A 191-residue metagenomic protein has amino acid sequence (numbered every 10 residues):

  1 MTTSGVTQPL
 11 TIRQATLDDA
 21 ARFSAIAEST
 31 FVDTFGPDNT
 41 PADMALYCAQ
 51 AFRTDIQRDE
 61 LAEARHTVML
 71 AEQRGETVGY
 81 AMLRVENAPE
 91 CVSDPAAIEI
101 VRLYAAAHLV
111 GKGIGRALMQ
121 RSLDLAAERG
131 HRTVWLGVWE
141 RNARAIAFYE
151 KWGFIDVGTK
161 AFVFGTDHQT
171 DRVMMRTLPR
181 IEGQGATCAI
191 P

Functional and structural regions predicted by a protein language model:
M1-V6: Short acidic N-proximal helix/loop "leader" segments that mark the beginning of a domain or an inter-domain linker
P9-T11: Extreme N-terminal starter segment of soluble prokaryotic enzymes
Q14-A20, S24-P37, A42-H108, R116-R121 (+5 more regions): Acetyl-CoA-dependent GNAT
D94-I98, R132-I146, E150-P191: C-terminal "cap" of GNAT-fold acetyltransferases
A106-H108, K112, E140-R141: Active-site acidic-Proline motif in GNAT/NAT acetyltransferases
